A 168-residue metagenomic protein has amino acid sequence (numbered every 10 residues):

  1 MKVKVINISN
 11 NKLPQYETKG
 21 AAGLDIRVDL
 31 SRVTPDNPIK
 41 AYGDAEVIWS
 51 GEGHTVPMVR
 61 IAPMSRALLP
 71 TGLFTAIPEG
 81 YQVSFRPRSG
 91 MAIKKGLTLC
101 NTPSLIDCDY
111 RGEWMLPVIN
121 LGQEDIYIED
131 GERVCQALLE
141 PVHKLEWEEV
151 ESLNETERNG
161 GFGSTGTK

Functional and structural regions predicted by a protein language model:
M1-K168: DUTPase catalytic domain/fold
